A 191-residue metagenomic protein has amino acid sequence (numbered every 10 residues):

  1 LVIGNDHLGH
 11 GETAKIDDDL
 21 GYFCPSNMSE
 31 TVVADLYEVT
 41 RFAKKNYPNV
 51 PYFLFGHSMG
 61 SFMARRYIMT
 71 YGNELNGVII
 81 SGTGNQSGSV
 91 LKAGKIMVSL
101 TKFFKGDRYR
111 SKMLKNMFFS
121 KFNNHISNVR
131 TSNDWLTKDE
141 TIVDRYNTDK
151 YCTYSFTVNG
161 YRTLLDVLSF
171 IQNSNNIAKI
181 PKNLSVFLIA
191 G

Functional and structural regions predicted by a protein language model:
L1-D18: Conserved alpha/beta-hydrolase
C24-K44: Alpha/beta-hydrolase active-site loop
Y47-S58: Alpha/beta-hydrolase fold nucleophile elbow
G56-R66: Glycine-rich nucleophile elbow surrounding the catalytic serine of serine-hydrolase chemistry
A64-Y151: Alpha/beta-hydrolase-fold enzymes
T157-I177: Active-site nucleophile elbow and catalytic-triad environment of alpha/beta-hydrolase enzymes
I180-V186: Short, proline-enriched alpha-helix->beta-strand connector loops that line the catalytic pocket of alpha/beta-hydrolase
L188-A190: Short beta-strand/loop motif that positions the catalytic acidic residue of the alpha/beta-hydrolase fold
